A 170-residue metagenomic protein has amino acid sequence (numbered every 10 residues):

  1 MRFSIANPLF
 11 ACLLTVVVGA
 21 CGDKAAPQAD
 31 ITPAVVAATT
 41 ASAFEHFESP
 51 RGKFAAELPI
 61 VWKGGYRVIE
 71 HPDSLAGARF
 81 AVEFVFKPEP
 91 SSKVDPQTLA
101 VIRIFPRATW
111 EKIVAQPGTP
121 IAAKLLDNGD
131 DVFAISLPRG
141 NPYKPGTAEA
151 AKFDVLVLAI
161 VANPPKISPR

Functional and structural regions predicted by a protein language model:
F3, C21-S91, I113-R170: N-terminal targeting sequences that direct proteins away from the cytosol to non-cytosolic compartments
P8-G19: Bacterial N-terminal signal peptides
A11-C12, R51-A56, A100: Alpha-helical interaction segments
A81-T109: A short acidic-to-branched-hydrophobic micro-motif
